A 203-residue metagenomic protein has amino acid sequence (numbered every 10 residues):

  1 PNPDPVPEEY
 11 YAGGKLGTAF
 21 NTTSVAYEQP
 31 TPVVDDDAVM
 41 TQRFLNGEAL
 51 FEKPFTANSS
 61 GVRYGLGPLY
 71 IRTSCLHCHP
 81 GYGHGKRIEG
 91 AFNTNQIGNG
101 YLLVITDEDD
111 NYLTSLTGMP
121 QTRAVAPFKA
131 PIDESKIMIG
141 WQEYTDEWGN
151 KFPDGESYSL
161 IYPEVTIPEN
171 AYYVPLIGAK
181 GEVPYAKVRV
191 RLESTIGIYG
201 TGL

Functional and structural regions predicted by a protein language model:
P1-L16: Bacterial Sec-dependent N-terminal signal peptides
A19-R43, L50-L203: Extracytoplasmic redox metalloprotein regions
